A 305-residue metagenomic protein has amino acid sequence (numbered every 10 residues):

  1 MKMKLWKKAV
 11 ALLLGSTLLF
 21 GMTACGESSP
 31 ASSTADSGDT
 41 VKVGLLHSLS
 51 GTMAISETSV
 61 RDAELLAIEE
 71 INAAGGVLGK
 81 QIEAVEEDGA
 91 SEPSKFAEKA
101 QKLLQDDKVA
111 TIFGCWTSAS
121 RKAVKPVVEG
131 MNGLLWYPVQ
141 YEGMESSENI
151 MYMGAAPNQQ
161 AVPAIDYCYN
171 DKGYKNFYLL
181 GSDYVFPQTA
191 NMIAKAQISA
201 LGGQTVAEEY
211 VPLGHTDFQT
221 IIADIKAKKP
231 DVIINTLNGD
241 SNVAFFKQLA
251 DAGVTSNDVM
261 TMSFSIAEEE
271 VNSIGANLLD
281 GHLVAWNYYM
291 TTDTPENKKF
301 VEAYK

Functional and structural regions predicted by a protein language model:
M1-K42, A73: Short, low-complexity disordered leader/linker segments with a strong preference for bacterial N-terminal type II
S29-G38, D62-A84, S199-G203: Signal peptide-proximal N-terminal region of secreted/periplasmic/extracellular or secretory-lumen proteins
G44-A63, E87-S94, W116-T117, L180-Q188 (+2 more regions): Extracytoplasmic "Venus flytrap"
I55-D62, A74-M144, V211-F218: Beta-alpha junction/loop-to-helix N-cap segments that form part of ligand/metal-binding clefts
S91, M131-N170, Y289: Extracellular glycoside hydrolase catalytic/binding regions
L103-C115, W136-P138, Y178-G181, K229-G239 (+2 more regions): Periplasmic-binding protein-like
I150-L213, V232: An alpha-beta-alpha
L249-K305: Extracellular/periplasmic periplasmic-binding protein-like sensory domains
